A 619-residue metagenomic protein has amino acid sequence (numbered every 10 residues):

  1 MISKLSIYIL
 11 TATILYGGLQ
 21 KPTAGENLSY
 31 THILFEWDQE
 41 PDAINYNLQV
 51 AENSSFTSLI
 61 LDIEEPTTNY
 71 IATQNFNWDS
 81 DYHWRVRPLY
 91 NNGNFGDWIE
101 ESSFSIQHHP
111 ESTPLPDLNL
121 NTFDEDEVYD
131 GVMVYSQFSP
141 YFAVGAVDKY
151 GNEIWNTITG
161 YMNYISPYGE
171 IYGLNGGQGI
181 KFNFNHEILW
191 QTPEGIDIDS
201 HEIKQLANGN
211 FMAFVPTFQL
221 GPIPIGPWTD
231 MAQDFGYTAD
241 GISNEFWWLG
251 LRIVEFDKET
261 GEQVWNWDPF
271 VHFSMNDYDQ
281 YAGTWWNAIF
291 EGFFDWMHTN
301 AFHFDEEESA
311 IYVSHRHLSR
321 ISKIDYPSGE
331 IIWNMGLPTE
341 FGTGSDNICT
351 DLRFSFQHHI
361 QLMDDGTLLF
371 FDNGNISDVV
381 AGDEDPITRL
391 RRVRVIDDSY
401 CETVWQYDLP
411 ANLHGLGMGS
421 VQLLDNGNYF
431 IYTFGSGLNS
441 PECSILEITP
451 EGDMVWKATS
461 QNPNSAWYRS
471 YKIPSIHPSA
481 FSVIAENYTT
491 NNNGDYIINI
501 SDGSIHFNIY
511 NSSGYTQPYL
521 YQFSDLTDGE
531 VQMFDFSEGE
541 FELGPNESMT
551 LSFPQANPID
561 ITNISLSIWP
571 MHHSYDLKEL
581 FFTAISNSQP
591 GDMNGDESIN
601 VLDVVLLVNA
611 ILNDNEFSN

Functional and structural regions predicted by a protein language model:
G17-P41, W78, W98-S112: Pro/Thr/Ser/Gly-rich low-complexity, intrinsically disordered linker/stalk tracts
N27-L34, I500-S504, L602: Short coil/turn motif common to extracellular beta-sandwich-like domains
L34, D81-R85, I561-S565: Short, conserved beta-strand segments of beta-strand-rich sandwich/propeller modules, principally
D38-L59, T516-L520: Solvent-exposed loop/turn segments flanking beta-strands in beta-repeat/beta-sandwich domains
N47-D79, N91-S102: Recognizes extended acidic, P/S/T-rich segments that occur within or adjacent to Ig-like beta-sandwich modules
E64, L89-N92, D97-P545, M549-A584: Histidine-/acidic-rich catalytic cores in large beta-rich domains
T73-D81, P554-I561: Surface-exposed, short loops/turns at beta-strand junctions within beta-sandwich domains
M593-N619: Alpha-helical segments with a strong preference for the paired helices of cellulosomal dockerin domains
